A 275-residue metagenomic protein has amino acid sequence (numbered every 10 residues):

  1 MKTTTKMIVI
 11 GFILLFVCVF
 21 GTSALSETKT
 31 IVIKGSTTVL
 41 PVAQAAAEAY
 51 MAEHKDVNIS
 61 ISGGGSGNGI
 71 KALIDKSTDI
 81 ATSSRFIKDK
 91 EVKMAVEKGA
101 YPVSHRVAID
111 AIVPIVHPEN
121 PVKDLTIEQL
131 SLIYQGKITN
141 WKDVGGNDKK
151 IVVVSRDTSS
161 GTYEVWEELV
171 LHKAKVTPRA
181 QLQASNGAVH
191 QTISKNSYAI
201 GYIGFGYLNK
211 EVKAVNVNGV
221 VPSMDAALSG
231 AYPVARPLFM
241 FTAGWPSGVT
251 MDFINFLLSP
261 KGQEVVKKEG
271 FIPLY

Functional and structural regions predicted by a protein language model:
M1-G11: Bacterial N-terminal signal peptides that target proteins for export
T5, F20-G21: Membrane-insertive, amphipathic helical modules of secreted toxins and fusogens
I10-F20: Bacterial N-terminal signal peptides
G21-Y275: Exported/periplasmic ABC-transporter solute-binding proteins
